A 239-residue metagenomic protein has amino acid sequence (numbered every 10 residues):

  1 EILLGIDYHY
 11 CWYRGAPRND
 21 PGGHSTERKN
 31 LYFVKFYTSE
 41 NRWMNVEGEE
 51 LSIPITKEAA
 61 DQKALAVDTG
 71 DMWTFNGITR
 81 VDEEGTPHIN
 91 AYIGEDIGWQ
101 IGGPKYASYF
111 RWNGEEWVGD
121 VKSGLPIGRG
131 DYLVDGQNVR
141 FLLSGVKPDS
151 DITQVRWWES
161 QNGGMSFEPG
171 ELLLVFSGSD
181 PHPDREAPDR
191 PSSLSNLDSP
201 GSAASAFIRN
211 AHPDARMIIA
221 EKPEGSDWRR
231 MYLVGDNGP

Functional and structural regions predicted by a protein language model:
E1-P239: Extracellular, repeat-based ectodomains that mediate carbohydrate processing or recognition
